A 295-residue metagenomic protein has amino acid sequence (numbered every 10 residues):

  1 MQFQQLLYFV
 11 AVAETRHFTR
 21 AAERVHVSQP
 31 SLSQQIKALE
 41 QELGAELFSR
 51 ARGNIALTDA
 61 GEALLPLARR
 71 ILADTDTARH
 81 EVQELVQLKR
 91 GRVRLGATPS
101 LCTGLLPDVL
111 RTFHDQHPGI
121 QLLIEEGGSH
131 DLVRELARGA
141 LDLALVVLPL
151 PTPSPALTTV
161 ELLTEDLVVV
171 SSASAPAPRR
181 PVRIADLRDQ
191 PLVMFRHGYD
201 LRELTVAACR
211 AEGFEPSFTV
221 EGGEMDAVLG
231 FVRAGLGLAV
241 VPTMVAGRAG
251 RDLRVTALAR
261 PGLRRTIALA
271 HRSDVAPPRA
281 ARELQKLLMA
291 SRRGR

Functional and structural regions predicted by a protein language model:
V12-S31: Short helix-boundary/capping micro-motifs
L39-E40, F113: Conserved amphipathic alpha-helical core elements
E40-E62: A short LG(V/I)-centered, amphipathic sequence patch enriched for acidic residue(s) preceding the LG motif
R90-P153, G222: Central regulatory/effector-binding core of bacterial HTH transcription factors
L105, R254-R295: A late-sequence structural motif
V147, P178-R183, P191-E212, P277-Q285 (+1 more regions): Secondary-structure junction motif
T152-V160, E165, D226-D274: Beta-alpha-beta core module
A156-L192: Flexible hinge/capping segments at coil-to-helix
